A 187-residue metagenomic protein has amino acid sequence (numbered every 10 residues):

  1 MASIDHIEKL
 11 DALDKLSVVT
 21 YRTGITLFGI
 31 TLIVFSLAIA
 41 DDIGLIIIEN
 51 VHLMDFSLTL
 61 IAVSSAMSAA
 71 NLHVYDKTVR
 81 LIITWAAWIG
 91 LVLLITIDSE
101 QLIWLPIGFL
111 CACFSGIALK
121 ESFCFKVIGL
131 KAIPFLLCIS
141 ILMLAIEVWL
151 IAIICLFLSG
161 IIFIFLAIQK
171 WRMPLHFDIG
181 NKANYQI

Functional and structural regions predicted by a protein language model:
M1-L53, K182-I187: N-terminal topogenic module of multi-pass integral membrane proteins
A2-V18, L142-I187: C-terminal membrane-adjacent module
F35, T96-L102, I139-C155: Hydrophobic alpha-helical transmembrane segments in multi-pass integral membrane proteins
I47-A62, I97-F109, L156-F157: Structural signature of hydrophobic alpha-helical transmembrane segments
A62-S99: Membrane-helix boundary elements
S65-T78, F114-C124, Q169-W171: C-terminal ends of transmembrane helices
K77-I89, W104-G108, K126-F135: Cytoplasmic-side transmembrane-helix entry/capping segments in multi-pass membrane proteins
W85-T96, K131-A145, Y185-I187: Small-residue-rich segments of transmembrane alpha-helices in multi-pass membrane proteins, especially helix faces
